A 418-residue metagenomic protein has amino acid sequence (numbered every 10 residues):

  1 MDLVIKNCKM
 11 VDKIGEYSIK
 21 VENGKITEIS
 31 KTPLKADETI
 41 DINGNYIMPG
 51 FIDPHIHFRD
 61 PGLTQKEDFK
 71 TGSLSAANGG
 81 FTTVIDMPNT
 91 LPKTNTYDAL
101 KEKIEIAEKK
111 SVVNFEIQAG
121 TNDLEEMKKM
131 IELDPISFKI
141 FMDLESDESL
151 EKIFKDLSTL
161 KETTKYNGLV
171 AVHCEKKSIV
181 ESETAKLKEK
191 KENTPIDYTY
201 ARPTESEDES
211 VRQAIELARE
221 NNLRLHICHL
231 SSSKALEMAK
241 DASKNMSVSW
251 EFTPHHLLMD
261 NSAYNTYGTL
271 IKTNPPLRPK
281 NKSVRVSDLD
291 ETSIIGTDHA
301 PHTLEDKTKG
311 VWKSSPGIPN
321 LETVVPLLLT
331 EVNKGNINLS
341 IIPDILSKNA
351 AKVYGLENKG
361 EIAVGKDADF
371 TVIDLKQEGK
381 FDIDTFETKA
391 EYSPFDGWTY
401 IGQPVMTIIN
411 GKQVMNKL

Functional and structural regions predicted by a protein language model:
M1-L34: N-terminal metal-binding scaffold of metallo-dependent hydrolase/deaminase domains
C8, G24, G44, H55 (+15 more regions): Divalent metal-coordination and catalytic microenvironments
T32-I47: Active-site metal-binding motif and surrounding structural segment of the metallo-beta-lactamase
N45-K110: Metal-associated gating/positioning segment near the N- to mid-region
P54-E67, V113-D123, F141-M142, Y200-A201: Active-site mouth loops of central-metabolism enzymes
E125-I295: Histidine/acidic residue-rich metal-binding segments in metalloenzymes
I196-Q213, L217-N222, I294, A300-L375: His/Asp/Glu-enriched, well-ordered alpha-helical/loop segment that forms or immediately abuts the divalent-metal
G310, V364-L418: C-terminal cap of metal-dependent C-N hydrolases
